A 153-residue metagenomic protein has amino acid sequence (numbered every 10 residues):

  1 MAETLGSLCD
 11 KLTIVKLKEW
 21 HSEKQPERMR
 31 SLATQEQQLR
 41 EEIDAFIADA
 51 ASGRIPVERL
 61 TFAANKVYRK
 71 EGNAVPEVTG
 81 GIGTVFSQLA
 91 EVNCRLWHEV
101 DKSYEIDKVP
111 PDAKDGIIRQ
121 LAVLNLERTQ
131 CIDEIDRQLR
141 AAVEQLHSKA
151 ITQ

Functional and structural regions predicted by a protein language model:
M1-Q153: Anionic, Ser/Thr-rich low-complexity intrinsically disordered regions
